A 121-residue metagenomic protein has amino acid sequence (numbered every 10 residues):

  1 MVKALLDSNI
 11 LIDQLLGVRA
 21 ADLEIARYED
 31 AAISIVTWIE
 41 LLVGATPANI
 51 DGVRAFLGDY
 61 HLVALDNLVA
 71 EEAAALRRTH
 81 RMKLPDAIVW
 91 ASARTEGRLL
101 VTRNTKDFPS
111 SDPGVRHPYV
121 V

Functional and structural regions predicted by a protein language model:
M1-I33, L42-A55: Short, well-structured N-terminal submotif of metal-dependent ribonuclease cores
V2, Y28-D30, D59-H61, R94-L99: Short active-site oxyanion
I10-L11, T37, V69, I88-V89 (+1 more regions): Alpha-helix capping/helix-boundary segments
G58-T79: Acidic catalytic patch
R78, M82, R98: Short glycine/serine/threonine/alanine-rich loop segments
W90, R94-V121: Acidic, PIN/NYN-like endoribonuclease modules and their adjacent C-terminal/linker elements
